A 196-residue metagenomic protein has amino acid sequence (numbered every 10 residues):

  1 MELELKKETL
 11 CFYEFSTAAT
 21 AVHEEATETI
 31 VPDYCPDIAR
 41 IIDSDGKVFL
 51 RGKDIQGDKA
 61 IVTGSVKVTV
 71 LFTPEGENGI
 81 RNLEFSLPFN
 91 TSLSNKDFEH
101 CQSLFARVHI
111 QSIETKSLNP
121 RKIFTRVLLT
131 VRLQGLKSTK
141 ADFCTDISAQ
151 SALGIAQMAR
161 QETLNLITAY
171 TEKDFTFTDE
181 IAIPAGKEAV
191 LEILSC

Functional and structural regions predicted by a protein language model:
M1-C196: Viral structural modules
